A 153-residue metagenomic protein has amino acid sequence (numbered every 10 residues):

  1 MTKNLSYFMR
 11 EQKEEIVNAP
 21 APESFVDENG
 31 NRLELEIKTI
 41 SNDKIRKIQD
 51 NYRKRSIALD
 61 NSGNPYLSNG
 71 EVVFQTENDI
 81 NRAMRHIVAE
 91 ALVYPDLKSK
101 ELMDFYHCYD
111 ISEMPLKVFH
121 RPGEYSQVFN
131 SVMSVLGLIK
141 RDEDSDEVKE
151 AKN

Functional and structural regions predicted by a protein language model:
M1-I16: Extended acidic low-complexity intrinsically disordered regions
E15-G30: Short acidic-hydrophobic surface loop/beta-edge motif
N31-N153: Short, surface-exposed, charged amphipathic helix/loop patches that serve as local interaction elements
